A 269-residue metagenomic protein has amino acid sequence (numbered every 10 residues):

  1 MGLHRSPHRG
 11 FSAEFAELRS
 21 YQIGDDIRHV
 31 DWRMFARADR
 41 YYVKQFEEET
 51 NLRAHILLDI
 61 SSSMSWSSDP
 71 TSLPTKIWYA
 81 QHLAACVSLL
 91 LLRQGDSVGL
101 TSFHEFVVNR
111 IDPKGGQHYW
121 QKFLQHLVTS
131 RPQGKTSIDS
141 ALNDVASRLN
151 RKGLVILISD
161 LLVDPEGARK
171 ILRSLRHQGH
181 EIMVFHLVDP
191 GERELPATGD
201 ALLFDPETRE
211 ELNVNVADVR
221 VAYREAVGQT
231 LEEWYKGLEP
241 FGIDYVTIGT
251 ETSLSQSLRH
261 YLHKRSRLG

Functional and structural regions predicted by a protein language model:
M1-G115, L154-I158, D164-E166, K170-S174 (+4 more regions): An amphipathic, basic-hydrophobic helix/alpha-beta surface used to engage anionic, phosphate-rich ligands or surfaces
M1-R9, E17, S147-G153, V163-G269: Von Willebrand factor type A / integrin I
M64, S68, L127-R131, D218 (+1 more regions): Short amphipathic alpha-helical interaction patches enriched in hydrophobic/aromatic residues with interspersed Lys/Arg
W78, P132-D139, L162, E225-G228: Conserved phosphate-coordination/catalytic loops
H82, C86, T136-N143, E166 (+2 more regions): Short, contiguous clusters of charged residues that form electrostatic/catalytic patches at enzyme active sites, used
N109-Q125, H263: Short, electropositive alpha-helical surface patch
Y119-I156, P165-E166, V188-D189: Von Willebrand factor
